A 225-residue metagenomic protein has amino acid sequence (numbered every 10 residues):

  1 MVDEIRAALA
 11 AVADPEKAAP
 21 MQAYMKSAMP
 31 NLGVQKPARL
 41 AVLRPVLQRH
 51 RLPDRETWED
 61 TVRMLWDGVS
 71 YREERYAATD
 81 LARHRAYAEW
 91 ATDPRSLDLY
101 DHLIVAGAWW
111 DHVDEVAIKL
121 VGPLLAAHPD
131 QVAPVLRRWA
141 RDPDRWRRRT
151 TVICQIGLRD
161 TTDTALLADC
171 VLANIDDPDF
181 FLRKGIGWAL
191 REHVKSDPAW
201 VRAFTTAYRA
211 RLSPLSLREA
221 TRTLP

Functional and structural regions predicted by a protein language model:
M1-P225: Alpha-helical scaffold domains
